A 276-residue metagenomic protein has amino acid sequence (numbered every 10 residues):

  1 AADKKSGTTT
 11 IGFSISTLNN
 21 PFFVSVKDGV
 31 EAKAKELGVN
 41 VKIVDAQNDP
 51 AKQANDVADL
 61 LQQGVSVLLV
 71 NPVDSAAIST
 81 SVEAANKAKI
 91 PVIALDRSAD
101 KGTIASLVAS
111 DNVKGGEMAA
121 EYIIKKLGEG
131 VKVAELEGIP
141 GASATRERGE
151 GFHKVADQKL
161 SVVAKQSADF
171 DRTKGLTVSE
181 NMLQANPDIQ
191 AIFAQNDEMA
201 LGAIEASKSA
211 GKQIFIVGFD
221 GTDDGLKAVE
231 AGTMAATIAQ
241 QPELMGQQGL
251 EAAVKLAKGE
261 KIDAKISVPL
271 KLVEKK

Functional and structural regions predicted by a protein language model:
A1-K276: A residue-level marker of the well-folded mature domains of exported/periplasmic proteins
